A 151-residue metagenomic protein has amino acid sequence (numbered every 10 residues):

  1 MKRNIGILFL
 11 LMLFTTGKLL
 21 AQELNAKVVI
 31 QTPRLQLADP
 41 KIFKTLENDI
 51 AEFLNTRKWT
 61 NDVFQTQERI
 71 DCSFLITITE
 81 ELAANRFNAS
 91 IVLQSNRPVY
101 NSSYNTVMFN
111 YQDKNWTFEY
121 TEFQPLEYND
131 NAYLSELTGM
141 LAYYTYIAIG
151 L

Functional and structural regions predicted by a protein language model:
M1-L24: Bacterial Sec-dependent N-terminal signal peptides
Q22-N88, V99-N101: Start-of-domain marker
N88-L151: Acidic/His-rich structured neighborhood in mature extracellular/periplasmic domains
